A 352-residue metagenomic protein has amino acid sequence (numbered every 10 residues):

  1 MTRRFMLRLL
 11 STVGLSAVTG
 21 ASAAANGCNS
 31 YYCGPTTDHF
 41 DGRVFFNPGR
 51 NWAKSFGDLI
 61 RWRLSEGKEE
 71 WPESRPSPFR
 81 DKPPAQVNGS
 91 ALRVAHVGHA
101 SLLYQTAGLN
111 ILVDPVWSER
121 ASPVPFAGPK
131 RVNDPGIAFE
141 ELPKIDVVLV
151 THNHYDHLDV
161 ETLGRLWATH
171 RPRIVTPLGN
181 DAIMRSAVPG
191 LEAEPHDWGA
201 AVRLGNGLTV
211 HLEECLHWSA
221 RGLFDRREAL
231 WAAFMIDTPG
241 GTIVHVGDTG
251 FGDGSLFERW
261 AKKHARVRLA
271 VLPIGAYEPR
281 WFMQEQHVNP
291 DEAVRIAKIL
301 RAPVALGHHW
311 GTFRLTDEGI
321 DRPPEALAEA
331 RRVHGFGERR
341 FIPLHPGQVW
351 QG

Functional and structural regions predicted by a protein language model:
M1-L7: Twin-arginine (Tat) signal peptide motif
T2, N26-G27, Y31-N47, V147 (+4 more regions): Cap/insert and terminal regions of metallo-dependent hydrolase folds
L7-E141, I236-G247, R268-L272, V333: Metallo-beta-lactamase
K68-G89, P177-G241, A326-Q348: Metallo-beta-lactamase
S101-Q105, R203-R266, Q284-E292: Catalytic core of the metallo-beta-lactamase
Y104, D114, H152, V210 (+4 more regions): Divalent metal-coordination and catalytic microenvironments
W117-D134, W218-R226, E278-H287: Acidic/histidine-rich helix-loop elements that form or flank divalent-metal/phosphate-binding sites at the catalytic
F126-V175, K263-V271: Active-site metal-binding motif and surrounding structural segment of the metallo-beta-lactamase
